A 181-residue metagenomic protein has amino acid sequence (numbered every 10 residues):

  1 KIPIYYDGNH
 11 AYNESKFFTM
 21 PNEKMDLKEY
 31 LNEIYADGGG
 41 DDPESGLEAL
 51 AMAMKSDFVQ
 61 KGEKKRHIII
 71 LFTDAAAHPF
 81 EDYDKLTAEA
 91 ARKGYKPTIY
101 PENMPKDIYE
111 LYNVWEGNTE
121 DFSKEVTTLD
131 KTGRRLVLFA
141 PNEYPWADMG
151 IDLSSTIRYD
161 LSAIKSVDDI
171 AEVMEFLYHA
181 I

Functional and structural regions predicted by a protein language model:
K1-I4, H67-D74, V137-A140: Extended hydrophobic secondary-structure segments that form protein cores and membrane-embedded regions
D7-I68, A76-H78: Von Willebrand factor
M25, G62-I68, Y95-K96, L129-L136 (+1 more regions): Loop/turn elements at helix/coil->beta-strand transitions in domains of secreted/extracellular proteins
D26-Y30, A49, E89, D107 (+1 more regions): Alpha-helical scaffold elements adjacent to nucleotide-binding pockets in ATP/GTP-utilizing enzyme cores
G38-D42, V114-G117, S162: Short amphipathic alpha-helical molecular recognition features
S45, P141-Y144, K165: Short beta->alpha linker loops
A75-D152: VWA/integrin I-like adhesion module and closely mimicked acidic/polar interface patches used
I151-I181: C-terminal "exit" segments of structured domains
